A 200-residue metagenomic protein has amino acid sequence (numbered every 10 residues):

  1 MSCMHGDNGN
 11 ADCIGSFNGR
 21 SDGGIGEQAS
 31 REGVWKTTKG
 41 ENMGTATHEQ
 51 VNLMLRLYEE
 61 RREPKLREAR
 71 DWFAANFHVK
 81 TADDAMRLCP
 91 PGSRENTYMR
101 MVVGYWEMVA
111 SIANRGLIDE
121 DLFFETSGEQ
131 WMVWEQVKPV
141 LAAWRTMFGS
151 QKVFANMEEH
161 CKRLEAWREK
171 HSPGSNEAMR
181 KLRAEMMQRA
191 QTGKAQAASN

Functional and structural regions predicted by a protein language model:
A11, A29, T37-T38: Ala/Thr-enriched low-complexity intrinsically disordered regions
I25, W35-N200: Acidic, Ser/Pro/Thr-rich low-complexity regulatory regions and the short amphipathic helical interaction modules they
